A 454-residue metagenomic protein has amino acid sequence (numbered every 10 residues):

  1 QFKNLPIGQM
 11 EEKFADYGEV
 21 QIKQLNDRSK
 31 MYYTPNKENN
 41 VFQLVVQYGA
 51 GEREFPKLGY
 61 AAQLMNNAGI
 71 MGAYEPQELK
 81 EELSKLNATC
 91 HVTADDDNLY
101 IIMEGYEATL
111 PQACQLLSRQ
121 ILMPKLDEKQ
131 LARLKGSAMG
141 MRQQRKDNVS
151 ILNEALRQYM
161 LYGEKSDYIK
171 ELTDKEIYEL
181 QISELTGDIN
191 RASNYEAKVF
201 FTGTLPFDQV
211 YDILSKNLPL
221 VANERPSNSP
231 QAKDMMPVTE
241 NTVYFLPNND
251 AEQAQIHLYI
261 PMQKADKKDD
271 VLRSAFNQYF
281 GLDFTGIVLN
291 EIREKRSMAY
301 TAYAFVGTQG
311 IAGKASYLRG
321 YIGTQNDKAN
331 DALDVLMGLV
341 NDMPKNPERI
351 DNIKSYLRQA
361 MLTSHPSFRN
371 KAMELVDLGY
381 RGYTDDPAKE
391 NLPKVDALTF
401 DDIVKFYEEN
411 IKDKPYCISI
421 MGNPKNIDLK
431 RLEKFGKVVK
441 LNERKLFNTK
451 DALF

Functional and structural regions predicted by a protein language model:
Q1-E82, L86, I102, Q115 (+3 more regions): His/Glu-rich zincin catalytic helix
K23-Q24, T93, N410: Well-ordered beta-strand positions
E38-M123, L134-Q143, N148-E176, N194-T202 (+6 more regions): M16 family metallopeptidases and their MPP-like homologs
I177-L185: Alpha-helical scaffold elements lining the catalytic groove of polysaccharide deacetylases
G187, A397-F406: A short, acidic, amphipathic alpha-helical segment used as a generic capping/interface helix at domain edges
